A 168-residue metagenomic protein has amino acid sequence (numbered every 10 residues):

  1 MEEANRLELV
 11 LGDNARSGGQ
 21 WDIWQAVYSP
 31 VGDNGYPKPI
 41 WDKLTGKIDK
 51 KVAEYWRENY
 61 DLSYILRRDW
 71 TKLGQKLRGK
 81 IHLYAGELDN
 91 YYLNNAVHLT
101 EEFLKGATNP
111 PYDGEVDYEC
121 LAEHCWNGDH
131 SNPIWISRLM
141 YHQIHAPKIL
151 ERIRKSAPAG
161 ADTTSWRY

Functional and structural regions predicted by a protein language model:
M1-K76, N90-N94, G106: Accessory cap/linker subdomain of secreted extracellular hydrolases
G35, P39, K50, Y64 (+1 more regions): C-terminal catalytic histidine-bearing segment of alpha/beta-hydrolase fold enzymes
R78-K80: A general structural motif
